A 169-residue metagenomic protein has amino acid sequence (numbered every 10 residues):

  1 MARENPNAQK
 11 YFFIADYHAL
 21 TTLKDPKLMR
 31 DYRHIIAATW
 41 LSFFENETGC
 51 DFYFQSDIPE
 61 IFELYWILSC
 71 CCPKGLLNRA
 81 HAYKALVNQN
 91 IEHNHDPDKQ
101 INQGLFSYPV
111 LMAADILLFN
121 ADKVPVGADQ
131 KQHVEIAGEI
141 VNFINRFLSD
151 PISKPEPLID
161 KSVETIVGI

Functional and structural regions predicted by a protein language model:
M1-A114: N-terminal Rossmann-like or analogous alpha/beta NTP/dinucleotide-binding catalytic cores that position adenine
K84-I169: Active-site cores that bind ATP or allylic diphosphates and position pyrophosphate for catalysis
